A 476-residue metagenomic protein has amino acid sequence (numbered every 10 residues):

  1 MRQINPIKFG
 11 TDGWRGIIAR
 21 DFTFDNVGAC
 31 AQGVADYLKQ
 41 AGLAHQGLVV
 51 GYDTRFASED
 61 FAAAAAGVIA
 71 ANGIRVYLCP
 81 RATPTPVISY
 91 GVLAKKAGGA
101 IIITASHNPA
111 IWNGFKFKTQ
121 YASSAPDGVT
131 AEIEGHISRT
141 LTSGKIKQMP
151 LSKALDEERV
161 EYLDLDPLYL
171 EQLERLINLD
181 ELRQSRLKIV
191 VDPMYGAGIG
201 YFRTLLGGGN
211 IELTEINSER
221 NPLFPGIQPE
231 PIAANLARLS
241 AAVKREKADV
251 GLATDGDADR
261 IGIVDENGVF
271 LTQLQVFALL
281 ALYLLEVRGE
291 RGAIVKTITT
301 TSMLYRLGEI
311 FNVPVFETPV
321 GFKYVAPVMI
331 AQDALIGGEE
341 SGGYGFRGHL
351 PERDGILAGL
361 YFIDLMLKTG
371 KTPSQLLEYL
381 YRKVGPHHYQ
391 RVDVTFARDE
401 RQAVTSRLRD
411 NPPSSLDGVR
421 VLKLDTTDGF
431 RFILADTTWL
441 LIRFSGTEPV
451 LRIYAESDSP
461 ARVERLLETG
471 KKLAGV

Functional and structural regions predicted by a protein language model:
M1-I4, N113-E246: Gly/Ser/Thr-enriched, mixed-charge loops and adjacent short helices that form phosphate/oxyanion-binding elements
M1-N72, G98, L155-L187: An N-terminal, well-structured beta->alpha segment
F9-G10, V50-Y52, V76-R81, I102-I103 (+8 more regions): General beta-strand structural signal in soluble alpha/beta enzymes
D12, V50, I88, I101 (+12 more regions): Buried hydrophobic positions in well-ordered alpha/beta secondary-structure cores of metabolic enzymes
D36, A44-N113, T204-V264: N-terminal small/polar loop signature for handling phosphorylated ligands or for N-terminal nucleophile
P80, G135-L170, E266-G338, G345: Proline/glycine-rich low-complexity loops and linkers
I101, G114-I133, D259-E286, G338 (+1 more regions): Glycine-rich phosphate-binding loop of actin/hexokinase-like ATP-binding domains
D249-V250, E286, E290-V476: Phosphate-binding and adjacent anionic-ligand microenvironments
